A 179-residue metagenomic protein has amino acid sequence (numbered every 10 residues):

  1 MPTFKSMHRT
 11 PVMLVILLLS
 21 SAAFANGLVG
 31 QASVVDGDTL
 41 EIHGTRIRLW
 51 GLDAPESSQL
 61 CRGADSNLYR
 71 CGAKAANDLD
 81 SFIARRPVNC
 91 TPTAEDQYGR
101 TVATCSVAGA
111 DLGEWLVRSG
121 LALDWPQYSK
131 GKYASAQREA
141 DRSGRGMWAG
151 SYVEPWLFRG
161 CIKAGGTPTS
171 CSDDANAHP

Functional and structural regions predicted by a protein language model:
P2-F4, S21-P179: Small beta-barrel nucleic-acid-binding modules, primarily SNase/OB-fold domains and secondarily Tudor-like barrels
P2-V12: Bacterial N-terminal signal peptides that target proteins for export
T10-A22: Bacterial N-terminal signal peptides
